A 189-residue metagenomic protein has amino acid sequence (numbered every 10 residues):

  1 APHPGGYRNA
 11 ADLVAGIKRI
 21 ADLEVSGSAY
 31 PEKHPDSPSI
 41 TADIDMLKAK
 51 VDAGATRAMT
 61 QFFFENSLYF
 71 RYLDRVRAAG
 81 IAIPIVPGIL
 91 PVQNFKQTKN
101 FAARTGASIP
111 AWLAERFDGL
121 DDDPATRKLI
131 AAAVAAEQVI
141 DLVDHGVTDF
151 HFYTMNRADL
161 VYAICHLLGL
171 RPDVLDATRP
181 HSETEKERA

Functional and structural regions predicted by a protein language model:
A1-K18, S37-A42, F62-R77, R157-A163 (+1 more regions): Active-site-adjacent beta->alpha loops and helix N-cap segments on the catalytic face of soluble alpha/beta enzymes
P4-Y30, G80-A132, E137, L168-A189: Active-site pocket-lining/capping segments in soluble small-molecule metabolic enzymes
E32-P38, A58, N66, V92-K96 (+2 more regions): Short, small-residue-enriched loops and turns at beta-alpha junctions that line or gate enzyme active sites
S39-A49, A131-D141: Short, acidic/polar
K50, G54, P87, F150: Conserved, mostly hydrophobic/aromatic
T56-E65, H151-T154: Catalytic beta/alpha-barrel core
